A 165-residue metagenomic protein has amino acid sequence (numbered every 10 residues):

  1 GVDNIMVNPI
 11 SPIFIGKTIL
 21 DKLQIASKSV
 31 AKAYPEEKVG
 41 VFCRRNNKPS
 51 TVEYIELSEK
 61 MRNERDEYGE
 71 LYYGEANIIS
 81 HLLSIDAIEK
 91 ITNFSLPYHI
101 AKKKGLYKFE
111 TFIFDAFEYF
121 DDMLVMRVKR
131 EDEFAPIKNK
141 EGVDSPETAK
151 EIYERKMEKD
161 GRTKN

Functional and structural regions predicted by a protein language model:
G1-V2: Active-site acidic Asp-centered loop
M6-T163: Catalytic core of tubulin tyrosine ligase-like
